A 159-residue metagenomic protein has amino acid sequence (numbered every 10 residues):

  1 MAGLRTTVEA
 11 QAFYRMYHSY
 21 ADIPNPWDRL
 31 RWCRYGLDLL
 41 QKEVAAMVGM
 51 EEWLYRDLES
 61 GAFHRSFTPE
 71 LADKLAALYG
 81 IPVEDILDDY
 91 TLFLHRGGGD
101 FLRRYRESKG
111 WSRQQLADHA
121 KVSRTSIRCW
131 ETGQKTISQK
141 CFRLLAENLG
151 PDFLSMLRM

Functional and structural regions predicted by a protein language model:
G3-G36, D88-S108, L157: A short, Lys/Arg-rich alpha-helix, primarily the initiator
L30, V44-A45, Y55-L58, I86 (+3 more regions): Conserved hydrophobic/aromatic packing and binding residues within compact polymer-binding modules
G36, M47, L78, S108 (+1 more regions): Residues within the alpha-helical elements of helix-turn-helix
G49-S66, V122-T136: Recognition helix of helix-turn-helix/homeodomain-like DNA-binding domains that insert into the DNA major groove
P69-D85, K140-S155: DNA major-groove recognition helix of helix-turn-helix/homeodomain DNA-binding modules
F93-E147: Helix-turn-helix/homeodomain-like alpha-helical modules used for DNA recognition and transcription-factor dimerization
